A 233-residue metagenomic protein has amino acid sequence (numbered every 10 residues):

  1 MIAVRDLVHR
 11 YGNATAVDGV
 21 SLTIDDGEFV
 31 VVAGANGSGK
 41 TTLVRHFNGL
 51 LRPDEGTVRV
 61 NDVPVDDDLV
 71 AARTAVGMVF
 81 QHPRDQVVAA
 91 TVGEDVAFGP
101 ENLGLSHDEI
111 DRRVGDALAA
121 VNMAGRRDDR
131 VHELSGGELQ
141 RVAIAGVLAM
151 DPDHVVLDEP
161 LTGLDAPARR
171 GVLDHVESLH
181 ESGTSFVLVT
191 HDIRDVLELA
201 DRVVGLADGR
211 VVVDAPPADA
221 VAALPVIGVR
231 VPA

Functional and structural regions predicted by a protein language model:
N48: Helix-to-loop junction immediately C-terminal to a conserved catalytic motif
G56-D67, A72: Conserved ABC transporter NBD signature motif
D108-R126: Conserved ABC ATPase "signature" region
R130-L134, E138: Conserved ABC ATPase signature
V147-A149: ABC ATPase C-loop
T190-H191: H-loop/switch region of ABC-family ATPase nucleotide-binding domains
V196-E198: A short, surface-exposed alpha-helical micro-motif characterized by mixed small hydrophobic and charged/polar residues
R210-V231: Conserved beta-strand-loop-alpha-helix hinge in the C-terminal portion of ABC ATPase nucleotide-binding domains
